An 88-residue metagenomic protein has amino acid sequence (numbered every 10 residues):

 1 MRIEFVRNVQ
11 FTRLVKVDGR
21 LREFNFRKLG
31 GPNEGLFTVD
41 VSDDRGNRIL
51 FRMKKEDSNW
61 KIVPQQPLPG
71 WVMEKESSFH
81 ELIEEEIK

Functional and structural regions predicted by a protein language model:
M1-P32: Negatively charged, low-complexity tracts enriched in Asp/Glu with abundant Ser/Thr
F5, D18-R20, G31, R45 (+3 more regions): Generic detection of intrinsically disordered/low-complexity segments and helix-coil linkers/edges
R7-F11, R22-F24, L36-T38, R45-N47 (+2 more regions): Sparse, context-dependent recognition of short Cys/His-centered cofactor- or disulfide-binding micro-motifs
R20-V39, M73-E81, E86: A short, compositionally biased N-terminal segment around positions ~18-40 that is enriched in charged/polar residues
L29-G31, G35-N59: A short, structured beta-strand/loop element
N47-K88: Acidic, low-complexity intrinsically disordered segments
